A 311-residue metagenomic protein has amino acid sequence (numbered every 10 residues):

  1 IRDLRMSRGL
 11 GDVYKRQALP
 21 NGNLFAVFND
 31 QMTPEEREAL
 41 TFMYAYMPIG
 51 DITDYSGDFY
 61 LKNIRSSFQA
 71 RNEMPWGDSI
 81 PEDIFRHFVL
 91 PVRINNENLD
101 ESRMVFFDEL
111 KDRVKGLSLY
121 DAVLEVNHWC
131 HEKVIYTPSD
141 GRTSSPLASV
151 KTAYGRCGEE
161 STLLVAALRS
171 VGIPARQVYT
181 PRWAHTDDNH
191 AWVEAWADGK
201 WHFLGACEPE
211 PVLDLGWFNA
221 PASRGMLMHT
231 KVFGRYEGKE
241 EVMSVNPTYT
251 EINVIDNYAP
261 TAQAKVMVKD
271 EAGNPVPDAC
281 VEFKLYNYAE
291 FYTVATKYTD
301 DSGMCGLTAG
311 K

Functional and structural regions predicted by a protein language model:
I1-Y14: Short, small-residue-biased leader/transition segments that mark boundaries at the very start of proteins
D12-M74: N-terminal accessory alpha/beta regions
P48-D121: Acidic low-complexity segments
D108-L117, A122-H128, K133, T137-L147 (+1 more regions): Hydrophobic/aromatic-rich core segments of domains that either
I255-Q263: Short domain-boundary/entry signatures in modular proteins, especially in secreted/extracellular architectures
A262-D270: A short, amphipathic beta-strand motif
E271-A289: Short, ordered, surface-exposed loop/turn motifs in non-cytosolic proteins
N287-G310: Short, acidic Ser/Thr/Gly-rich low-complexity loop/linker segments typical of extracellular and cell-surface proteins
